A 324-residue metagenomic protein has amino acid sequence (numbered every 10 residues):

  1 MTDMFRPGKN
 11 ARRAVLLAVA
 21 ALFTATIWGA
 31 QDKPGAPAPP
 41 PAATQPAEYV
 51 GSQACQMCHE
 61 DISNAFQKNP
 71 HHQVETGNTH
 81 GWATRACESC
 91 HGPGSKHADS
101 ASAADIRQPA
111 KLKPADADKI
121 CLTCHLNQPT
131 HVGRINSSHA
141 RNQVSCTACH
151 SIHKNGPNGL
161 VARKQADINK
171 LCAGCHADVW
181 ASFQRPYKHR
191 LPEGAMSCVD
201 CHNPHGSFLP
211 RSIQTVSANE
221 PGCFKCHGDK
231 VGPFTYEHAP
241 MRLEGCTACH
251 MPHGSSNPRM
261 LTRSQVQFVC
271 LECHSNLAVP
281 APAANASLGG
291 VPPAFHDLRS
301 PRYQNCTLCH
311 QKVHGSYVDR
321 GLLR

Functional and structural regions predicted by a protein language model:
D3-F5, R13, T26-R324: Short sequence/structural segments immediately N-terminal
R12-A20: Sec-dependent N-terminal signal peptides
F23: Flavin (primarily FAD) cofactor-binding/catalytic cores of flavoenzymes
